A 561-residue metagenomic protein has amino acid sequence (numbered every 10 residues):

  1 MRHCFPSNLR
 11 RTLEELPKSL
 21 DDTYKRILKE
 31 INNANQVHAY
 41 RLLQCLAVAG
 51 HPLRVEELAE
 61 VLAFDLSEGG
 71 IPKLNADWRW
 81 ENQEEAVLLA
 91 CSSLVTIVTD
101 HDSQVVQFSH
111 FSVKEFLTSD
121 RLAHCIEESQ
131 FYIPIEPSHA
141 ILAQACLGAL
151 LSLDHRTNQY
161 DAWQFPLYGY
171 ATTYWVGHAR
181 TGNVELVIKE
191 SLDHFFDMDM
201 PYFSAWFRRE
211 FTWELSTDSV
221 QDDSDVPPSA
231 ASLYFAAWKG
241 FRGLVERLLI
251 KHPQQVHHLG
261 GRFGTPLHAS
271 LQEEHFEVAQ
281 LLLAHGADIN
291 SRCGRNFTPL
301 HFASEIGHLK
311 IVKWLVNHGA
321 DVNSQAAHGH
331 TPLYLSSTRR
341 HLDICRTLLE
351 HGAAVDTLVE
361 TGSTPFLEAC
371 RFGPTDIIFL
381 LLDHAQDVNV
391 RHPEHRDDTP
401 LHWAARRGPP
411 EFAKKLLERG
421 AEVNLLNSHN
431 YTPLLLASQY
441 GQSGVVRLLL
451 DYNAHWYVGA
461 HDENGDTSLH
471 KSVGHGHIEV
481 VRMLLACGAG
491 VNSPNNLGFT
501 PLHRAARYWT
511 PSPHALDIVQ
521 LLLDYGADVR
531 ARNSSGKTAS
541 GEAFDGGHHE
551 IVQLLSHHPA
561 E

Functional and structural regions predicted by a protein language model:
M1-H258, T265, A269-Q280, A284 (+1 more regions): Leucine/isoleucine-rich amphipathic helices and adjacent mixed helix/strand linkers that form non-membrane
D225-L233, H258-P266, R292-T298, Q325-T331 (+6 more regions): Ankyrin-repeat boundary/"N-cap" motif
F235-G240, A269-H275, F302-H308, L335-H341 (+6 more regions): Ankyrin repeat A-helix N-terminal signature
G240-H257, T265, A269, E273-E277 (+16 more regions): Cross-kingdom leucine-rich repeat
G243-L244, E277-V278, K310-I311, D343-I344 (+6 more regions): Conserved ankyrin/ankyrin-like repeat signature
R247-Q255, Q280-D288, K313-A320, R346-A354 (+6 more regions): Ankyrin repeat domain, specifically the short helix-to-loop turn at the C-terminus of the second helix of each repeat
Y431, Q439, Y457, D462-D466 (+2 more regions): Eukaryotic tandem repeat interaction scaffolds
V529-E561: Leucine-rich solenoid repeat scaffolds
